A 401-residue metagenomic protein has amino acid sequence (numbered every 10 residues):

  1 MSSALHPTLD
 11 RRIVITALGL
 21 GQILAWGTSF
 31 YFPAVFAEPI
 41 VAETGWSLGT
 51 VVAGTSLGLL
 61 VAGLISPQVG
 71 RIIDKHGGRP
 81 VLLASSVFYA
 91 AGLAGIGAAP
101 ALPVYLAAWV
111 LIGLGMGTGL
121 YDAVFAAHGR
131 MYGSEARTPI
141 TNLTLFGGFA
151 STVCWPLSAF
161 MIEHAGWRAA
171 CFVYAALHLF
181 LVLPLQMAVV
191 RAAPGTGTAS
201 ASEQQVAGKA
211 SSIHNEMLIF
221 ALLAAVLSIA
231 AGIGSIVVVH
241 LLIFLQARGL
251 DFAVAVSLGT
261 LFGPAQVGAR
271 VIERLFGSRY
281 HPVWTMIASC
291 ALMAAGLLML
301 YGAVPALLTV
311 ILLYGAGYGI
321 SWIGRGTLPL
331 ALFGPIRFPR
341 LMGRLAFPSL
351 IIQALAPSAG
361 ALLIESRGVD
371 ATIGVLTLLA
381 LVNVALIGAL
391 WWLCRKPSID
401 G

Functional and structural regions predicted by a protein language model:
V14-L48, I65-V69, W155, V237-L242: Extracytoplasmic
I23, P103-G119, S228, L307-I320: Hydrophobic core of transmembrane alpha-helices in multi-pass small-molecule transporters, especially MFS/SLC-type
P33-A37, E216-G268, E273: Extracytoplasmic gate region of multi-pass secondary transporters
L64-L102: Conserved MFS/SLC helix-loop-helix module at the cytosolic interface between two early adjacent transmembrane helices
I65-G77, A269-H281, I364: Helix-to-loop junctions at the C-terminal end of transmembrane segments in multipass secondary transporters
T118-Y132, I320-F333: Intracellular juxtamembrane helix-capping segments at the cytosolic ends of symmetry-related transmembrane helices
L143-A193: Helix-loop-helix hairpin linking two adjacent transmembrane segments in secondary transporters
F262, Q266, Y280-L328: C-terminal transmembrane helical hairpin of 12-TM major facilitator-type secondary transporters
